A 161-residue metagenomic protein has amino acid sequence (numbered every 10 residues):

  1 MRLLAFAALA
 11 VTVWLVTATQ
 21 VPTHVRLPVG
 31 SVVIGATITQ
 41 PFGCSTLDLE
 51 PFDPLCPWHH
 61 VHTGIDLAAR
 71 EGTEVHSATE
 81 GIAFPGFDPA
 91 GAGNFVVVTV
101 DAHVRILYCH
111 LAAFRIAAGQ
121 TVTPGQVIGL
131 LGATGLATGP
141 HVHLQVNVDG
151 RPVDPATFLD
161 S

Functional and structural regions predicted by a protein language model:
M1-A7: N-terminal export and membrane-targeting signals
F6, V13-N94, P124, V153: Surface-exposed, glycine-biased beta-strand/turn segments
I38, N94-V100, Q120-S161: Conserved, short, structured surface segments that act as functional micro-motifs
P41-G43, R70, D101, L111 (+1 more regions): Generic beta-structure capping elements
G43, G72, A113-I116, L136: Disulfide-stabilized cysteine-rich extracellular repeat microdomains
P54, L111-G125: Short, positively charged, low-complexity/disordered linker segments
L67, Y108, I128: Short alpha-helical segments in extracytoplasmic peptidoglycan/chitin-binding modules and envelope-associated proteins
S77-R115, P140-V146: Zn2+-dependent peptidoglycan hydrolase active-site motif and core
